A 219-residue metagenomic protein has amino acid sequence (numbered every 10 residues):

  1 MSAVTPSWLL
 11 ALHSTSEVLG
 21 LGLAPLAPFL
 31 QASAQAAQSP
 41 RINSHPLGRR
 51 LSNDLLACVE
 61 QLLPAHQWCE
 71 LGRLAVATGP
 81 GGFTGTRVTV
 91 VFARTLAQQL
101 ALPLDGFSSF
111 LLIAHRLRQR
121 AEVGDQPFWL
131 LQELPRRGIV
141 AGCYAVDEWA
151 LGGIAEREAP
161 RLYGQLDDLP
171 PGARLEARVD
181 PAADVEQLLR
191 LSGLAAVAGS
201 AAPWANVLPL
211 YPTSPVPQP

Functional and structural regions predicted by a protein language model:
M1-S39, G48-D54, D105-P219: Oxyanion-binding and handling regions
S44-L63: N-terminal phosphate-binding loop and adjacent alpha-helix
V59, A93, A114: Generic structural marker for isolated residues within well-ordered, non-membrane alpha-helices of soluble domains
V59-R73: Phosphate/pyrophosphate-binding loops at sites that engage ATP/ADP/AMP, CoA/4′-phosphopantetheine, polyphosphate
Q61, R94, Q98, Q119-R120 (+1 more regions): Short, well-ordered alpha-helices that flank and scaffold nucleotide-derived cofactor binding pockets
C69-T78, A173-V179: Short glycine-rich phosphate-binding loop at a beta-alpha junction
R73-S109: DPxDG-like acidic metal-binding loop motif
